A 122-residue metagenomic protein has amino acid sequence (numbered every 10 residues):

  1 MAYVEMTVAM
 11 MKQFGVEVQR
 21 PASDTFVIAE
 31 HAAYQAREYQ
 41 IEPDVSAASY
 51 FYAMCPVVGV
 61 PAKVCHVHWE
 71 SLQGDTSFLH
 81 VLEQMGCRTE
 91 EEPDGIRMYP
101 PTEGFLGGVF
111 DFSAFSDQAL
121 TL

Functional and structural regions predicted by a protein language model:
M1-L122: Short, structured segments at the rim of ligand-binding sites
